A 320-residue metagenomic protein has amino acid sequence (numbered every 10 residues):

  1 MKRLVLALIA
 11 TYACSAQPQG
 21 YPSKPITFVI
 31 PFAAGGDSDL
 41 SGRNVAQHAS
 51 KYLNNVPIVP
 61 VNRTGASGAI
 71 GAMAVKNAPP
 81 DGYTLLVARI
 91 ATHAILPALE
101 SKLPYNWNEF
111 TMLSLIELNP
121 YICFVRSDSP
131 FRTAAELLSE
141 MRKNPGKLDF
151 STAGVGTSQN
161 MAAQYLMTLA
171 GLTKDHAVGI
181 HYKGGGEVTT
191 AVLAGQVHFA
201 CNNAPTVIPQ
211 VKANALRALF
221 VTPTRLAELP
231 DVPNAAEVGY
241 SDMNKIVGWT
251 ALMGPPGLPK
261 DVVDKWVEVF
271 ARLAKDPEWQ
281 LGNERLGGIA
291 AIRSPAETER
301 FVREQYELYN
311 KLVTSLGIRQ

Functional and structural regions predicted by a protein language model:
M1-A7: Sec-dependent signal peptide recognition, specifically the positively charged N-region followed immediately by
A10-S15: N-terminal signal peptide c-region/cleavage motif recognized by signal peptidases
Q17-E109, K147, G171-F199, Q210 (+2 more regions): N-terminal (or domain-start) structured segment
S23-P25, E237, K260-Q320: An extracytoplasmic/periplasmic, membrane-proximal ligand-sensing/linker region
D37-S41, V45, S67, G71 (+12 more regions): Stable alpha-helical elements in mature extracytoplasmic
A74-T84, I90, A98-E187, A235-E237 (+1 more regions): Hinge/capping helix and adjacent helix->loop/strand transition within the periplasmic-binding protein
A91-E100, Q164-G171, H198-P233, N310: A ligand-binding cleft/hinge motif common to bilobed small-molecule-binding domains
Y105-I116, S151, H176-I180, H198 (+2 more regions): Short beta-strand->loop
